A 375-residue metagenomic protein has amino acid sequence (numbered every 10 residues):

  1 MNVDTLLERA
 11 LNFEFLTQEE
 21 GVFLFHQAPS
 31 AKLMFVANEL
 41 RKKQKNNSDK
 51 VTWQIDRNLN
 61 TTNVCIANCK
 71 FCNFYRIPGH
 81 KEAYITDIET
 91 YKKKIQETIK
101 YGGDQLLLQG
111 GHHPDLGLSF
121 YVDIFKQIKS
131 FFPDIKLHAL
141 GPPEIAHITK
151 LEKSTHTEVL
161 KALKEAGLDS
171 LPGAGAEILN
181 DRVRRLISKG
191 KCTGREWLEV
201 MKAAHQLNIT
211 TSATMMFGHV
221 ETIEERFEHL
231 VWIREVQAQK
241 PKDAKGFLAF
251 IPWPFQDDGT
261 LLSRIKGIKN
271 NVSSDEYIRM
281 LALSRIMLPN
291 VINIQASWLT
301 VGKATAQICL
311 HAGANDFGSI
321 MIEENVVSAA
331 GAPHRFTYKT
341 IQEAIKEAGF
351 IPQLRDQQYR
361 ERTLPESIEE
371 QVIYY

Functional and structural regions predicted by a protein language model:
M1-A31, K93, I99-K100, L230-V231 (+1 more regions): Auxiliary Fe-S-binding modules of radical SAM enzymes
F13, A37, C69, L108 (+5 more regions): Conserved, mostly hydrophobic/aromatic
G21-F25, I55-L59, G110-P114, F217-V220 (+1 more regions): Conserved short loop/turn motifs at secondary-structure junctions
M34-G79, A83-Q109: N-terminal pre-triad scaffold of radical SAM enzymes
D49-I55, T61, C65-I66, K70-H80 (+3 more regions): Mobile, glycine- and charge-enriched loop segments and immediately flanking short secondary-structure elements within
V51-R57, L106, L137-G141, L171-G173 (+4 more regions): Hydrophobic faces of well-ordered beta-strands that scaffold small-molecule active sites in alpha/beta enzyme cores
W53-L59, G79, Q109-L118, D181 (+2 more regions): Glycine-rich, proline-tolerant flexible connector loops at the mouths of alpha/beta enzymes
R76-E235: Conserved Radical SAM active-site core
